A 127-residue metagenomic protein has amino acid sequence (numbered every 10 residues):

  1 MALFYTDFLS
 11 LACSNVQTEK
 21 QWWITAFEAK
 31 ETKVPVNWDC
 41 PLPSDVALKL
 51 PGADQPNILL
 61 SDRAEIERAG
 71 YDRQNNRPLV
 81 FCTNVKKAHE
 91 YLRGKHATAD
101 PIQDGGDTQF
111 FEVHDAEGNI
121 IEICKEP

Functional and structural regions predicted by a protein language model:
M1-F4, F8-L11, T32-P35, H89-P127: Vicinal oxygen chelate
T6-F8, R73-P78: Eukaryotic phosphotyrosine signaling hubs
S10-A12, L79-T83: Short hydrophobic/aromatic beta-strand micro-patches that form the beta-sheet surface supporting nucleotide- or nucleic
S10-Q55: Core segments of cupin and vicinal oxygen chelate
W22, K86-Y91: Short amphipathic alpha-helices within nucleic acid-binding modules
D45-A47, L79, F110-E112: Short hydrophobic/aromatic beta-strand element in the GNAT-like acyltransferase core that lines or flanks the acyl-donor
A53-I58, G70, G118-I121: Short, charged/polar, Gly/Pro-enriched secondary-structure boundary elements
D62-A64: Short, conserved turn/kink motifs that form compact alpha/beta structural patches or helix kinks used as
